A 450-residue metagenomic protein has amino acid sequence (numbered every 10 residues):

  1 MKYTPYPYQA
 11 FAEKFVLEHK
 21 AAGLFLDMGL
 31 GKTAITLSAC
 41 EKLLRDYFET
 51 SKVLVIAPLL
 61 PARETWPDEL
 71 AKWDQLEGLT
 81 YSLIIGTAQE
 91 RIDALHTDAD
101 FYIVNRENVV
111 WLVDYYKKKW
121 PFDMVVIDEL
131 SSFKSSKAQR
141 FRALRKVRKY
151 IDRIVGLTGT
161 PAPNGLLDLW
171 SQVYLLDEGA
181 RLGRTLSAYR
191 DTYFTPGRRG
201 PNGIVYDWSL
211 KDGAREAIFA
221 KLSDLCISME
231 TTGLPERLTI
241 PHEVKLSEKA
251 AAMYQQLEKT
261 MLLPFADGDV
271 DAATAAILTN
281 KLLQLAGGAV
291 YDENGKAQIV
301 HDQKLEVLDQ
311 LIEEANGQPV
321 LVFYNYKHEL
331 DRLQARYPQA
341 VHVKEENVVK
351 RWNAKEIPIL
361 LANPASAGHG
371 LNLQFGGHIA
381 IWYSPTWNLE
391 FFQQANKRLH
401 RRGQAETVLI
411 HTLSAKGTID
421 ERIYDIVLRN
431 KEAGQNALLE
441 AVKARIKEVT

Functional and structural regions predicted by a protein language model:
M1, L17-E18, L30-G31, I35-Y47 (+3 more regions): Conserved Helicase C-terminal RecA-like lobe
M1-F25: Conserved pre-motif I regulatory segment
M28-G29, I151-L166, Y174: Conserved helicase ATPase motor motifs in RecA-like P-loop NTPase domains
I35, T50-K72, P163-D168, Y326: Conserved Walker A/P-loop ATP-binding site and its immediately adjacent core in helicase/helicase-like ATPase domains
P61-G86, L176-G179: Conserved helix-turn-beta segment of the N-terminal RecA-like "Helicase ATP-binding" lobe in SF1/SF2 helicases
I103-P121, Q139-D152, G156, R181-A297 (+3 more regions): Inter-lobe coupling linker of SF2 helicases/translocases
V109-Y115, N164-L166, H328-R332, V348-N353 (+1 more regions): SF2 helicase motor core recognition
W387-T450: A conserved SF2-helicase RecA2
